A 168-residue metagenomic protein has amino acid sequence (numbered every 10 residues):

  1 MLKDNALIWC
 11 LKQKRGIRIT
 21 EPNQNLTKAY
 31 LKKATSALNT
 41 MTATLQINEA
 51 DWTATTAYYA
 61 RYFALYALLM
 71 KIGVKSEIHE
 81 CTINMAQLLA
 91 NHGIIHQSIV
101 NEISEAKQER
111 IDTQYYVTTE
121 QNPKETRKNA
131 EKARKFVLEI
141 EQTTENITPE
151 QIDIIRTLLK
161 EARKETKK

Functional and structural regions predicted by a protein language model:
M1-K168: Terminal alpha-helical segments
